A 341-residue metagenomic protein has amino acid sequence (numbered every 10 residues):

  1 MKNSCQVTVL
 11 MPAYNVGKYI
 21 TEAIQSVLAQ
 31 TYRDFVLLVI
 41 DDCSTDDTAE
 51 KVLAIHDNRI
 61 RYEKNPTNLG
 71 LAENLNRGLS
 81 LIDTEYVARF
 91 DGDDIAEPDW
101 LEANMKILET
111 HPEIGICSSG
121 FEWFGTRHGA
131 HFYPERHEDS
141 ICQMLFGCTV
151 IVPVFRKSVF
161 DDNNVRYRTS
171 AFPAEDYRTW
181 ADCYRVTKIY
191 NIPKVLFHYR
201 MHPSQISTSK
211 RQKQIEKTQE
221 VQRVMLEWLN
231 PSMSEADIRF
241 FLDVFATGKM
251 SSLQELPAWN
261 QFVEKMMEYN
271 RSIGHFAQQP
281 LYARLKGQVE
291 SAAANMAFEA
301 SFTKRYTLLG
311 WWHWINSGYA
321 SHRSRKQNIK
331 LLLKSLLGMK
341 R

Functional and structural regions predicted by a protein language model:
M1-L28: N-proximal low-complexity "stem/linker" segments adjacent to membrane-targeting elements
K18-T21, D46-A54, I95, D99: Acidic helix N-cap motif at the loop->helix transition within catalytic regions of sugar-transfer enzymes
R33, D41-E50, T67, D91: A conserved acidic beta->alpha catalytic loop
N65-I82, A103: Glycine-rich, basic loop-to-helix element that forms the pyrophosphate-binding segment of sugar-nucleotide handling
S80, S119, E138-G248: Conserved nucleotide-sugar donor-binding catalytic segment
V87: Short aromatic/hydrophobic "clamp" motif used to bind/position activated sugar donors
D99-H131: Conserved donor NDP-sugar-binding/catalytic core segment of glycosyltransferases
M201-S204, T208-R341: C-terminal subregions of glycosyltransferases and related glycan-biosynthesis enzymes
